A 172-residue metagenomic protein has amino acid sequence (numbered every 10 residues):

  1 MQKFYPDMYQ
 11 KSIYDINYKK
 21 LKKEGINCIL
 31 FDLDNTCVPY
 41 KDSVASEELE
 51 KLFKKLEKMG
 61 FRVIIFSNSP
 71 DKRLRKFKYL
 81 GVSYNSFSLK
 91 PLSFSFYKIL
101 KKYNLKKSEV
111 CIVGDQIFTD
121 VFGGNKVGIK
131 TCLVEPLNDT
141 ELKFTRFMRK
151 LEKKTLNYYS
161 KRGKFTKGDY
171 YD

Functional and structural regions predicted by a protein language model:
Q2-F31, V38, D42-S43, E47-C111 (+1 more regions): Asp-based, Mg2+/Mn2+-dependent phosphohydrolase catalytic module
